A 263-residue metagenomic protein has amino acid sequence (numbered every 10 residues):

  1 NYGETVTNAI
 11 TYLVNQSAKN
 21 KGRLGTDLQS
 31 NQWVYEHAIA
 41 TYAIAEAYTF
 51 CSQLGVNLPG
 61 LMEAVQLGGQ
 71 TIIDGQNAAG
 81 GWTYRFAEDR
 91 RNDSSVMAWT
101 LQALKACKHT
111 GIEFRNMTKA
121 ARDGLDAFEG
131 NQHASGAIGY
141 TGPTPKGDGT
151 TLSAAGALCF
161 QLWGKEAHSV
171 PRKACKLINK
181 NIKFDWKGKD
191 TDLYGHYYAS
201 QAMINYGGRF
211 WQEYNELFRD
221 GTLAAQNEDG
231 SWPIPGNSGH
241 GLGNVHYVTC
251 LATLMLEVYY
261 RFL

Functional and structural regions predicted by a protein language model:
N1-T5, A18-A121, E129-F218, E228-L263: An alpha-helical repeat/solenoid feature that recognizes helix-turn-helix modules
N8-I10: Membrane helical hairpin/interfacial module
L13: Patatin-like phospholipase
G221-T222: C-terminal structured "cap/appendage" subdomains that terminate the fold
